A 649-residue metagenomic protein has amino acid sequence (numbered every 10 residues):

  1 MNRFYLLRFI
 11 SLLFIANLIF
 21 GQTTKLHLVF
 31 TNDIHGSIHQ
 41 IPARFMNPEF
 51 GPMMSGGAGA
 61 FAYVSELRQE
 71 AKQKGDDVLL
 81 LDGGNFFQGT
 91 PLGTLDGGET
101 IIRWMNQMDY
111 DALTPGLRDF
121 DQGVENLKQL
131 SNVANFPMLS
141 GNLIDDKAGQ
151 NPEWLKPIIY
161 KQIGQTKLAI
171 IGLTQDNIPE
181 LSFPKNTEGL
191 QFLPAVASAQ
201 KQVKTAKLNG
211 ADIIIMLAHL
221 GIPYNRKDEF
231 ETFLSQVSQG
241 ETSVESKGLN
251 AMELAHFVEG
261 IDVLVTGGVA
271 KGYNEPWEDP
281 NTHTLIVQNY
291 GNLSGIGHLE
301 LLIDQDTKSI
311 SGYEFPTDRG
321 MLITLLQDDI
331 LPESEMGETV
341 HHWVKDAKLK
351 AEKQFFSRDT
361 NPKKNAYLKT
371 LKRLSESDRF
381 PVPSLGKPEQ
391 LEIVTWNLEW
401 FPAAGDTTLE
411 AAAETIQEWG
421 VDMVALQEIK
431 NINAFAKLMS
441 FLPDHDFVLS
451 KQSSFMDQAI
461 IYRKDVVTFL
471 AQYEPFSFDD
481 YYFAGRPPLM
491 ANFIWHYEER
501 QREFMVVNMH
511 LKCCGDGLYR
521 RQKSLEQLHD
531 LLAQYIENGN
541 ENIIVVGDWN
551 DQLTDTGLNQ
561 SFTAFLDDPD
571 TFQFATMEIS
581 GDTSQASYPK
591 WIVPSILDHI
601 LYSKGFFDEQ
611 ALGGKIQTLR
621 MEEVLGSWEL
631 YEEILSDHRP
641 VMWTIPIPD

Functional and structural regions predicted by a protein language model:
R3-L12: Sec-dependent signal peptide recognition, specifically the positively charged N-region followed immediately by
I15-A16: N-terminal signal peptide c-region/cleavage motif recognized by signal peptidases
Q22-D346, E352-Q390, D406-T407, A411-Q417 (+8 more regions): Acidic, metal/ion-coordinating pockets
L302-D304, S603-K604, T644-D649: Short beta-strand-to-coil "C-cap" segments at the C-terminal boundary of structured domains/repeats, marking
S334, E338, S377, S627-D649: Surface polyanion/phosphate-binding segment centered on an Asp-His-Pro turn
P388-F401: An acidic-aromatic substrate-binding cleft motif
L518, N540, N550, T554 (+2 more regions): Active-site rim elements
L553, S561-I616: Acidic, glycine-rich loop-and-strand cores that form catalytic or ligand-binding grooves in diverse globular domains
